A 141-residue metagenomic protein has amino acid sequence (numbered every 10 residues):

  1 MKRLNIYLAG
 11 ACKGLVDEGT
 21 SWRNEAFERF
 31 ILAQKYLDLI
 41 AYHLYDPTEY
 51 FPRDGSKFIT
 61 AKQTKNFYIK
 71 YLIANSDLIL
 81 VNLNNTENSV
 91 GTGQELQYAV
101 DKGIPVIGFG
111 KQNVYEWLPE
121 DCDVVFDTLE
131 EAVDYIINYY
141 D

Functional and structural regions predicted by a protein language model:
M1-D141: Conserved catalytic or regulatory cores that recognize and/or transform ribose-phosphate-containing ligands
